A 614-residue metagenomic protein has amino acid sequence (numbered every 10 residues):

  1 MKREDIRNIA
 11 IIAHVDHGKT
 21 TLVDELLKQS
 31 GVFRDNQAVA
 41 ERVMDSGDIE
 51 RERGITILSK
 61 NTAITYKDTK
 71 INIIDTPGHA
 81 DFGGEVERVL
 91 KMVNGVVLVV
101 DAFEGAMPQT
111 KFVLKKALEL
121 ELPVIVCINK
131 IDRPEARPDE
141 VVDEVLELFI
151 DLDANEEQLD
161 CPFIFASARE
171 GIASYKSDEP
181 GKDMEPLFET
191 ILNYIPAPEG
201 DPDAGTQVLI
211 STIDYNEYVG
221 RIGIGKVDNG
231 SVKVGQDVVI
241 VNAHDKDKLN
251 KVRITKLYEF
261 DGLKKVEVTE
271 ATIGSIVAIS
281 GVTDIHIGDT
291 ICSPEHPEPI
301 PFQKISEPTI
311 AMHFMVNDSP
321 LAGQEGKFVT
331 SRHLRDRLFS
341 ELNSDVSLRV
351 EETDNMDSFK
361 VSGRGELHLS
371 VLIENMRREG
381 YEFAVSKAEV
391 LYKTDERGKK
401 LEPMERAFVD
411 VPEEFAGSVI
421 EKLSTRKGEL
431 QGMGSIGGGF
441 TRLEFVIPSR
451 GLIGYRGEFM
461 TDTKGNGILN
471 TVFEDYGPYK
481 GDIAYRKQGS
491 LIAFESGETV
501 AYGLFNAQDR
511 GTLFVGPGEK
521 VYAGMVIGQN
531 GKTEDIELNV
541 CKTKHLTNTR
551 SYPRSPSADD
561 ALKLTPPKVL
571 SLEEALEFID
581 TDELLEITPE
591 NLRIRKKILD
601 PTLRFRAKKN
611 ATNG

Functional and structural regions predicted by a protein language model:
M1-E104, E144, I213-N216: P-loop NTPase switch module centered on the Walker A-proximal segment
A38-R42, L152-F163, P198-L209, K246-F260 (+8 more regions): Interdomain boundary/hinge elements
P123, R133-N193: Canonical P-loop GTPase G-domain recognition
S167, T353-H368: Short glycine/threonine-rich beta-strand-turn micro-motifs
Q207-M312, A322-Q324, Q488, G497-T547 (+3 more regions): Conserved nucleotide-binding/hydrolysis modules and their immediate coupling elements across P-loop/ASCE NTPase motors
S231, T283-D284, G363-L369, P412-A416 (+1 more regions): Helix N-cap motif at beta-to-alpha junctions
F260, K265-V268, L401, I447 (+3 more regions): Long insertion/accessory domains within large nucleic-acid-processing enzymes
S319-L342, A561-P567: A short, contiguous, amphipathic alpha-helix enriched in charged residues
